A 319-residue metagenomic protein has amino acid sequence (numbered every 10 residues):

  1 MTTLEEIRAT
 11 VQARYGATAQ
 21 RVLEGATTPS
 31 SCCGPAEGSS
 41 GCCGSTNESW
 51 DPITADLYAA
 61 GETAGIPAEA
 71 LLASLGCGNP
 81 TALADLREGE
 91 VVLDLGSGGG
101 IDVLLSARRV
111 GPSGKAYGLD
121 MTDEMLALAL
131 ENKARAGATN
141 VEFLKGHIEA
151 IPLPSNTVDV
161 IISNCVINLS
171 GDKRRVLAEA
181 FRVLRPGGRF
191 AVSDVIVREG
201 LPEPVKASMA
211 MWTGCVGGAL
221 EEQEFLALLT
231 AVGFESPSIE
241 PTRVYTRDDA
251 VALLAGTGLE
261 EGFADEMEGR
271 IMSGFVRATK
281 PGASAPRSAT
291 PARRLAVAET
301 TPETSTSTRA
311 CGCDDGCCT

Functional and structural regions predicted by a protein language model:
R14-E88, L93, N132, G214: Class I SAM-dependent transferase core
G16-L23, L228-T319: C-terminal lobe and adjacent flexible extensions of AdoMet/dcAdoMet transferase-like proteins
T63, C77-N79, R87-A150, R175: Class I SAM-dependent methyltransferase SAM/SAH-binding core
V92, I161-I162: Hydrophobic beta-strand segment of the Class I
V110-G111, L169-G171, L184-P186: Helix-to-beta-strand junctions that scaffold the AdoMet/dcAdoMet cofactor pocket in Class I SAM-dependent enzymes
A150-S155, G171: Short conserved loop adjoining the S-adenosyl-L-methionine
R174-R189: A short glycine-rich, Lys/Arg-flanked "PGG" loop and its adjoining helix->strand segment in the class I
I196-V216, A252: Short, glycine-/aromatic-enriched active-site segment of Class I SAM-dependent methyltransferases
